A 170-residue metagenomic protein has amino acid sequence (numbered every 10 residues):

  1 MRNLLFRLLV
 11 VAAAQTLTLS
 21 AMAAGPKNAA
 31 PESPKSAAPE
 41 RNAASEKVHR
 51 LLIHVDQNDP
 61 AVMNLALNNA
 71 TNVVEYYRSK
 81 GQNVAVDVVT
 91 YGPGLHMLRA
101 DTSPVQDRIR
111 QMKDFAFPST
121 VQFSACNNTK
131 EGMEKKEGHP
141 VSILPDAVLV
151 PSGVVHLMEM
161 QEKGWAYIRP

Functional and structural regions predicted by a protein language model:
M1-A12: Bacterial N-terminal signal peptides that target proteins for export
T18-L19: N-terminal signal peptide c-region/cleavage motif recognized by signal peptidases
A23-P170: Secreted/extracellular ectodomain signature
